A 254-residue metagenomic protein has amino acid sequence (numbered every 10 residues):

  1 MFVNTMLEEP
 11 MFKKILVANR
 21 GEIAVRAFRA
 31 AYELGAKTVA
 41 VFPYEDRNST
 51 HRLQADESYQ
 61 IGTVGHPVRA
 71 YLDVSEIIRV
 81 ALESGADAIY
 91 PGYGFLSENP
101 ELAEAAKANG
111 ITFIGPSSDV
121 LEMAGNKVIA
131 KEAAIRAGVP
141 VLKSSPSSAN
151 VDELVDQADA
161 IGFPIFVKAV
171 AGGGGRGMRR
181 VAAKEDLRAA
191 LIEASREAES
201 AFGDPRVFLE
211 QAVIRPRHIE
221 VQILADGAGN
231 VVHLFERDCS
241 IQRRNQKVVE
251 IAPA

Functional and structural regions predicted by a protein language model:
F2-A254: N-terminal beta-alpha lobe that positions the nucleotide/phosphoryl donor in ATP/NTP-coupled carboxylate activation
